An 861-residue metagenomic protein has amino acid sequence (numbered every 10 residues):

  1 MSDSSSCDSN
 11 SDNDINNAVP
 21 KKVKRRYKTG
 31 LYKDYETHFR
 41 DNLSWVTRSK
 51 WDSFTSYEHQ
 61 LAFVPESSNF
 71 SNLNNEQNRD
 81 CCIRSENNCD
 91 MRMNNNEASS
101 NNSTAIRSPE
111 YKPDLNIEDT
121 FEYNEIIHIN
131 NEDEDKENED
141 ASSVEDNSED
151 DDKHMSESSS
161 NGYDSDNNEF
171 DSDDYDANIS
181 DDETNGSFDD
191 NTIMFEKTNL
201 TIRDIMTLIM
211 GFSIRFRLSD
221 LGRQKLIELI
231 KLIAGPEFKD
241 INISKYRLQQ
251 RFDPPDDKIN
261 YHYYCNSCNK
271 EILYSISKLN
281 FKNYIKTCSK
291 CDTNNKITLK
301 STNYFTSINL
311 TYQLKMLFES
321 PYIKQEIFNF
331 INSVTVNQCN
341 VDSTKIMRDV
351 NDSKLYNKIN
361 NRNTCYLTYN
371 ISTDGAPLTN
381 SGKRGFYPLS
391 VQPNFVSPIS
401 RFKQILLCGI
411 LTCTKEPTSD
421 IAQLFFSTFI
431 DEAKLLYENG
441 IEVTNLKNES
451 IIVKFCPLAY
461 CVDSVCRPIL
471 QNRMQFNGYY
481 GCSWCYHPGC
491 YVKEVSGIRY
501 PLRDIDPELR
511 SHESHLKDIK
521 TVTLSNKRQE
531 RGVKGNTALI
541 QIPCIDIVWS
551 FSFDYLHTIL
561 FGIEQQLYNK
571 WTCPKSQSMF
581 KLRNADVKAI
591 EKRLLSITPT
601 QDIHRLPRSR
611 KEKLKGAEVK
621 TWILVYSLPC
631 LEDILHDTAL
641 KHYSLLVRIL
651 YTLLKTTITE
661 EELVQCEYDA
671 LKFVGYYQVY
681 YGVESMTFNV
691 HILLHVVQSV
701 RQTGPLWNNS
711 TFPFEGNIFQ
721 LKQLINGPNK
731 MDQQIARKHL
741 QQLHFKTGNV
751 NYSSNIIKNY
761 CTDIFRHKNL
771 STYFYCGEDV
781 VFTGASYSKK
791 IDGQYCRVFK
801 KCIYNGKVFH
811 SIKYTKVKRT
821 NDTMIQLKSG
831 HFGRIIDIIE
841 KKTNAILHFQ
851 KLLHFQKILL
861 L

Functional and structural regions predicted by a protein language model:
M1-M194: Polybasic, low-complexity terminal segments and linkers that are predominantly intrinsically disordered and enriched
D3-N10, E86, K112-D114, I127-N130 (+6 more regions): Terminal interaction-prone segments of large eukaryotic proteins
F121, S159, D166-H262: N-terminal alpha-helical interaction blocks
L226, D374, F429, Y460-C461 (+4 more regions): Short, conserved catalytic/metal-binding motifs centered on acidic residues
P254-S267, N303-G385, I451: Structured nucleic-acid-interacting core domains from mobile-element enzymes and related host factors, especially RNase
N260-N266, K286-S289, Y480: Cys/His-enriched microdomains
Y274, K278-Y284, C291-T335, K434-G616: Domain-level detector for long, ordered catalytic/regulatory cores in large eukaryotic signaling and trafficking
I346-R362, Y366-K415, H487, P629 (+2 more regions): Acidic, metal-ligating active-site segments
